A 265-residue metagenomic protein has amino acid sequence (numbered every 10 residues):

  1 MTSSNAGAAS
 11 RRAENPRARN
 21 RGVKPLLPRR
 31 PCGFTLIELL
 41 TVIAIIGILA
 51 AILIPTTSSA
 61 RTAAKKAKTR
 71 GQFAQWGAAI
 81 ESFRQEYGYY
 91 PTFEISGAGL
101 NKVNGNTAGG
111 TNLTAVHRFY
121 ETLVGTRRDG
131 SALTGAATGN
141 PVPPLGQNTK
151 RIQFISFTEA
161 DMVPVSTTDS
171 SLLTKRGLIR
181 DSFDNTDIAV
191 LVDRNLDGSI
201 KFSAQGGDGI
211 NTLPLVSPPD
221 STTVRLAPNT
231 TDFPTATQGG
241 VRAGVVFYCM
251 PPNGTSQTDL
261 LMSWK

Functional and structural regions predicted by a protein language model:
M1-F34: N-terminal leader/signal peptides at the extreme start of proteins
S3, G33-T35, T167-T168, T174: Asp/Glu-centered strand-loop micro-motifs enriched in Gly/Pro and often flanked by an aromatic residue
A18, P28-R29, E38, V42 (+6 more regions): Generic detector of low-complexity/intrinsically disordered segments and short hydrophobic N-terminal stretches
G22-V23, C32-L36, L49, G109 (+1 more regions): Terminal low-complexity, poorly structured segments
K24-L26, T35-L39, I52, G99 (+2 more regions): Acidic/proline-rich low-complexity IDRs
P31-A60, K65, T69: N-terminal single-pass transmembrane signal-anchor helix
R70-K265: N-terminal pilin/flagellin-like segments and related low-complexity appendage regions
